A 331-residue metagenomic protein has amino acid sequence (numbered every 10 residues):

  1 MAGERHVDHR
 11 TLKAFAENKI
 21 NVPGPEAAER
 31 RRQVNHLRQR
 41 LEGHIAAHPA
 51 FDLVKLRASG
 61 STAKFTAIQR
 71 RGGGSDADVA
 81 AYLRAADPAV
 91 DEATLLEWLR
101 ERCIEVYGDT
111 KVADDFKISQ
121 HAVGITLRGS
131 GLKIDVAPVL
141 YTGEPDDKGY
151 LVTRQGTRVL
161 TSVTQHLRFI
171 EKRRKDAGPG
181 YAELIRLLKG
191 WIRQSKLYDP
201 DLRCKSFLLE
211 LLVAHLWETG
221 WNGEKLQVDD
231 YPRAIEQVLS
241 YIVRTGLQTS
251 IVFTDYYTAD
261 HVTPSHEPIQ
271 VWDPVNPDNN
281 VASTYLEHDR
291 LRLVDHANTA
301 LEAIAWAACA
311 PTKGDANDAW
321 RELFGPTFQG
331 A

Functional and structural regions predicted by a protein language model:
M1-G74, L83-T94, A331: N-terminal regions immediately upstream of nucleotidyltransferase
A2-G24, L41, S75, H261-A331: Long, low-complexity, Ser/Thr/Gly/Pro-rich intrinsically disordered segments that act as flexible linkers and assembly
L41, I45-H48, K64, L96-G149: Conserved catalytic core of two-metal-ion nucleotidyltransferases
K55-G60, G124-T126, Q237-Y241: Extended hydrophobic secondary-structure segments that form protein cores and membrane-embedded regions
I68, S130-I185: Extended, alpha-helix-rich binding/interface surfaces that flank or overlap catalytic cores and mediate recognition
G74-L83, V163-I170, E210: Glycine-rich, often proline-containing surface loops adjacent to acidic residues and nearby aromatics that form
P179-P311: Conserved nucleotidyltransferase catalytic core and NTase-mimicking acidic/glycine-rich helix/loop elements in nucleic
